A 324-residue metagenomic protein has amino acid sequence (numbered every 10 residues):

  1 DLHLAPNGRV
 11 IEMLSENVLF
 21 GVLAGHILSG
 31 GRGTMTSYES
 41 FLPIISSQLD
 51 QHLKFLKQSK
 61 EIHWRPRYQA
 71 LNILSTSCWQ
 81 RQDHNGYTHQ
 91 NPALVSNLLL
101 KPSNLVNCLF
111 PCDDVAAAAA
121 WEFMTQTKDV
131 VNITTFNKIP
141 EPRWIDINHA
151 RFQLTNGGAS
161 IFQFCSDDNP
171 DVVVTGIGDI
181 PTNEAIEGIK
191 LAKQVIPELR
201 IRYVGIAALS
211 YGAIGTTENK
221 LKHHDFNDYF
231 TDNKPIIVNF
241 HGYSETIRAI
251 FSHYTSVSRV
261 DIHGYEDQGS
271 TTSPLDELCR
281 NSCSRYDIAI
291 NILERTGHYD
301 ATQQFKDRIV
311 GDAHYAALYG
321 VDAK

Functional and structural regions predicted by a protein language model:
D1-P102, V115-E122, I186, K190-L191 (+2 more regions): Thiamine diphosphate
G8, V106-C108, P235: Short active-site oxyanion
G33-T36, L109, R202-V204: Short hydrophobic alpha-helical runs that function as membrane-insertion/retention elements
S37, C112, G176-I177: Small/polar loops that bind or transfer phosphate-bearing groups
P66-A70, T76-S96, S103, A116-A117 (+1 more regions): Thiamine diphosphate
L109-V115: Acidic carboxylate-rich catalytic motifs and surrounding loops in phosphoryl-/glycosyl-chemistry enzymes
